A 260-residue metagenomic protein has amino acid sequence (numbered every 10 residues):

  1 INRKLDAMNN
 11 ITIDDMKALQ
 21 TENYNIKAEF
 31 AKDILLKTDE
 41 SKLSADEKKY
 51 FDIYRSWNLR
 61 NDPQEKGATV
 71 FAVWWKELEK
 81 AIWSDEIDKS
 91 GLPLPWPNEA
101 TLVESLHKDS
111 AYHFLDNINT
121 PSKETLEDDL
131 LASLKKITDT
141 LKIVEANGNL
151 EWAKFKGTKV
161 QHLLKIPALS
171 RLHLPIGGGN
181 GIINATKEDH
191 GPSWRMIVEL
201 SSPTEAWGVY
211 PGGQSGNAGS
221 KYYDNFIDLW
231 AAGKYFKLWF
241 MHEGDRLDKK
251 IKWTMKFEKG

Functional and structural regions predicted by a protein language model:
N2-G260: C-terminal/peripheral segments of proteins
